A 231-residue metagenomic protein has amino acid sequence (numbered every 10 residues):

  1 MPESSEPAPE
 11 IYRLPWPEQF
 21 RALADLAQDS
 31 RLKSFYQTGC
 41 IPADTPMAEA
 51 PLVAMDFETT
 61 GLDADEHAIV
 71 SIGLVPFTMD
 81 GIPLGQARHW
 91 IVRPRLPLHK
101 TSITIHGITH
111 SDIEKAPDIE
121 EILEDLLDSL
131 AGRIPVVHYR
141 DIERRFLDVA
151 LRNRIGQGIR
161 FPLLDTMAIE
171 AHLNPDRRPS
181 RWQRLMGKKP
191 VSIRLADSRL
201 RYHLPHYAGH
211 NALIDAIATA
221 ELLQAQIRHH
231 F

Functional and structural regions predicted by a protein language model:
M1-A43, H172, L200-R201, A220-F231: Acidic two-metal-ion nuclease catalytic site recognized across multiple nuclease folds, prominently DnaQ/RNase D-T
Q19-R154, G158-R160, M186-H206, H210: Conserved non-catalytic scaffold segment of RNase H-like nuclease domains
F57-T60, T166, T219: Ser/Thr-centric signal marking residues that sit in or immediately flank functional binding/regulatory motifs
I122, A218-T219: Short Asp/Glu-rich motifs
L164-G187: Short alpha-helix plus adjacent loop in nuclease-associated cores
D215: Short, conserved phosphate/pyrophosphate- and ester-handling motifs at nucleotide-, phospho-/glycolipid
